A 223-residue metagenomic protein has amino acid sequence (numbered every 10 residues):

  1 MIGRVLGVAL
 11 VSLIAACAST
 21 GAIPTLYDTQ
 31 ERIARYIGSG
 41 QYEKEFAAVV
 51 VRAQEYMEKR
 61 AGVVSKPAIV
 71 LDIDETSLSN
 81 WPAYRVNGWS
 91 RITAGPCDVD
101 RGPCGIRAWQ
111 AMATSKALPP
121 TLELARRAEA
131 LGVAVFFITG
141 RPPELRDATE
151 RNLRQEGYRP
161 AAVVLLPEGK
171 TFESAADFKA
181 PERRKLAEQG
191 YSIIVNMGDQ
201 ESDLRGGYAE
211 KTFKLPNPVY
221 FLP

Functional and structural regions predicted by a protein language model:
V5-A16: Bacterial N-terminal signal peptides
C17-L71: Non-catalytic pre-domain segments flanking phosphatase-related domains
G21-T25, L131-V133, P142-P223: C-terminal cap/substrate-recognition subdomain and adjoining C-terminal extension of metal-dependent phosphatase-like
V51, E55, P119-R126, D147-R151 (+1 more regions): Solvent-exposed, polar/charged alpha-helical surfaces in well-ordered, non-transmembrane soluble domains, broadly
A61-K66, S77-S115, A130: Active-site neighborhood of HAD-like aspartate-dependent phosphohydrolases
P67-S77, P143-L145: Acidic helix-start/capping segments at beta-turn-to-alpha-helix junctions
A108-F136, P143-E144: Short, acidic loop-to-helix structural element flanking the phosphoryl-transfer center in phosphate-processing enzymes
